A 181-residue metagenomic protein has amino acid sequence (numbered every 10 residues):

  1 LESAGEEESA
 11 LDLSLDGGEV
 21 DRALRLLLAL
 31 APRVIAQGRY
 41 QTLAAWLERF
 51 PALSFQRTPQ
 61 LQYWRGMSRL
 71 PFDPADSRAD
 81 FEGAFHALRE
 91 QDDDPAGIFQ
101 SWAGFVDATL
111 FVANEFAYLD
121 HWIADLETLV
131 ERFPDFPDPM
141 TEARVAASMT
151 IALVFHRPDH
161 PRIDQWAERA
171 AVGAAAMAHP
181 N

Functional and structural regions predicted by a protein language model:
L1-D76, D80-G83, G97-Q100: Extended alpha-helical scaffolding segments used for macromolecular assembly and cargo binding
E2, L15, P32-I35, H86-E90 (+3 more regions): Amphipathic alpha-helical interaction elements
E6-E8, G18-D21, R57-Q60, D92-G104 (+3 more regions): Alpha-solenoid helical repeat architecture
E8-L11, L70, F81-A96, G104-F116 (+1 more regions): Generic detector of contiguous secondary-structure segments
L11, A31-P32, A44-A52, E82-D93 (+2 more regions): Amphipathic alpha-helical segments of tetratricopeptide repeats
R25-R33, Q60-P74, F99-E115, T141-D159 (+1 more regions): Tandem amphipathic alpha-helical repeat scaffolds
R39, S77, D94, E115 (+1 more regions): Residue-level recognition of alpha-helical structural elements
T109, A113-V172, M177: Intrinsic-disorder-linked linear interaction elements in eukaryotic regulatory proteins
